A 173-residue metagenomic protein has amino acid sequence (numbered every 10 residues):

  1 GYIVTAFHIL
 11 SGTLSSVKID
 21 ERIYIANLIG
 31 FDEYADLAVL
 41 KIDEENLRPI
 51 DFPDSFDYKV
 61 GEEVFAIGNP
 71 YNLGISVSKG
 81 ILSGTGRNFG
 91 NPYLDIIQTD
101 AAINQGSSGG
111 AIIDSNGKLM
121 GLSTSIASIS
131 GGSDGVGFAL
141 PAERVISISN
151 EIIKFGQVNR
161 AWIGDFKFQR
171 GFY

Functional and structural regions predicted by a protein language model:
Y2-F172: Serine-dependent protease modules
